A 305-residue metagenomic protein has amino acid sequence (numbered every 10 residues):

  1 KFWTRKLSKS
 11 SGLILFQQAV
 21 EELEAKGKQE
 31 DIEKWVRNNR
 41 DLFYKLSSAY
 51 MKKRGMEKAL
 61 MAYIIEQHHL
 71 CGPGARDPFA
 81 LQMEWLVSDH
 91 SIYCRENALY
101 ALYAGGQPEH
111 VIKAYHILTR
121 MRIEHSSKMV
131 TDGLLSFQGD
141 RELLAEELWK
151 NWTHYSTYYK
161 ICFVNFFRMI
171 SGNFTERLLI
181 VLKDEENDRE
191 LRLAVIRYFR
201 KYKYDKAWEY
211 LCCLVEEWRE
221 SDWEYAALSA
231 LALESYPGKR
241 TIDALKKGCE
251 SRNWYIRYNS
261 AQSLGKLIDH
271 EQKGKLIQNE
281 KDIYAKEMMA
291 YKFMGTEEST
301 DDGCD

Functional and structural regions predicted by a protein language model:
K1-E57, E66, E84-Y93: Intrinsically disordered, serine/threonine- and proline-rich low-complexity regions of large eukaryotic regulatory
W3-T4, E30, R37-M51, P73-V87 (+7 more regions): Amphipathic alpha-helical scaffolding segments comprising HEAT/armadillo-like alpha-solenoid repeats
L7, N39, D89, T153-S156 (+4 more regions): Short, isolated positions within intrinsically disordered regulatory regions of eukaryotic proteins
S8-G12, Q107-E109, T119-S127, R141-L144 (+3 more regions): General structural signal for secondary-structure boundaries
Q18-E22, G27-R37, A59-G72, E96-Q107 (+8 more regions): Structural detector for internal amphipathic alpha-helices that build alpha-solenoid repeat scaffolds
K53-G55, H90-I92, R122-S127, Y155-S156 (+4 more regions): Short inter-helical turns and helix N-cap capping residues of alpha-solenoid HEAT/ARM repeat scaffolds
A227-L228, L276-I283, F293: Catalytic cores of transferase enzymes with a strong primary signal for eukaryotic protein kinases
N259, N279-Y284, M288, D305: N-terminal cationic amphipathic segment used for targeting or macromolecule association
